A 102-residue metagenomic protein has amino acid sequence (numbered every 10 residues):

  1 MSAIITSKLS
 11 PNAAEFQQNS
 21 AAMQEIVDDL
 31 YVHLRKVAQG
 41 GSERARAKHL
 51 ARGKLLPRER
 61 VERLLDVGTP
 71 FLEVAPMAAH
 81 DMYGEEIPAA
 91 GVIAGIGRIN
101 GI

Functional and structural regions predicted by a protein language model:
M1-I102: Terminal-region recognition feature
